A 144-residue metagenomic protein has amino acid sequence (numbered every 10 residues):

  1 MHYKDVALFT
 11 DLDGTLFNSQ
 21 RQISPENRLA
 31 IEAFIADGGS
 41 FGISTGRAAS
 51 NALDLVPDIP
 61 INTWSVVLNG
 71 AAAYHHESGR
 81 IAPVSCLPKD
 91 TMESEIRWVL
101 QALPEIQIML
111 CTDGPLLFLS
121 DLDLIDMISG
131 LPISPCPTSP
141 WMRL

Functional and structural regions predicted by a protein language model:
K4-R21: Asp-based phosphoryl-transfer active-site loop
D11, N18, H76, A82 (+1 more regions): Residue-level signal for pocket-adjacent positions within structured domains
Q22-G130: Active-site phosphate-binding/coordination module
L124-L144: Acidic, His- and aromatic-enriched active-site or binding-groove loops in soluble protein domains that engage sugars
